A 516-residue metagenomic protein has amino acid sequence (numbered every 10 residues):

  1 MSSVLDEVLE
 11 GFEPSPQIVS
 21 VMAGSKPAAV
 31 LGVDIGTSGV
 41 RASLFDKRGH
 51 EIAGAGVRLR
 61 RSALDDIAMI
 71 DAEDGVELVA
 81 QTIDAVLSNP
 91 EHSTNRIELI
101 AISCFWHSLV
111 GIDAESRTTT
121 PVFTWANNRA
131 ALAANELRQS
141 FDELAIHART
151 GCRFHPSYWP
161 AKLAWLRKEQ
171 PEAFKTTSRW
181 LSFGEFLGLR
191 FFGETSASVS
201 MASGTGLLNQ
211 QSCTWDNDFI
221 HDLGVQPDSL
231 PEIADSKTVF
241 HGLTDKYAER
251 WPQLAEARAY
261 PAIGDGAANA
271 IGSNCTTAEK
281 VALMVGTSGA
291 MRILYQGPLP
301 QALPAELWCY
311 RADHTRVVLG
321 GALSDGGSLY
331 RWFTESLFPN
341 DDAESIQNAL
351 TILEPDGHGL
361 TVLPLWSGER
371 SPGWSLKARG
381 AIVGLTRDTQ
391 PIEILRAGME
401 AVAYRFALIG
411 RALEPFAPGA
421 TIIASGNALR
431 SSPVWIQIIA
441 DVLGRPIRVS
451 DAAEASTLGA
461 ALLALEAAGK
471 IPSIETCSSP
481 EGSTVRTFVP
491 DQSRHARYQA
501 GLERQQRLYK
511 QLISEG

Functional and structural regions predicted by a protein language model:
M1-T120, A148, T176, A248-E249 (+3 more regions): N-terminal glycine/serine-rich phosphate-binding loop of ATP-dependent small-molecule kinases, especially carbohydrate
L5-S25, L31-G32, A131, R138-T150 (+4 more regions): Active-site core segments that coordinate phosphate-bearing ligands/cofactors across diverse enzyme families
R58-L59, W125, S324: A generic structural motif
D71, N127, D265: Short, conserved phosphate/pyrophosphate- and ester-handling motifs at nucleotide-, phospho-/glycolipid
E91-T94, S103, P227, C275 (+1 more regions): Alpha-helix termination/capping residues and helix-transition junctions
E91-W125, R153-W159, G184, G188-N209 (+2 more regions): Short beta-strand-loop/turn "lid" adjacent to the catalytic site in phosphate-handling enzymes
G111-E115, N135-L137, Y295: Short, conserved acidic/polar surface loops in the N-terminal third of protein domains
L223-D235: A conserved helix-loop-beta module that forms one wall/lid of the active-site cleft in ATP-utilizing catalytic domains
